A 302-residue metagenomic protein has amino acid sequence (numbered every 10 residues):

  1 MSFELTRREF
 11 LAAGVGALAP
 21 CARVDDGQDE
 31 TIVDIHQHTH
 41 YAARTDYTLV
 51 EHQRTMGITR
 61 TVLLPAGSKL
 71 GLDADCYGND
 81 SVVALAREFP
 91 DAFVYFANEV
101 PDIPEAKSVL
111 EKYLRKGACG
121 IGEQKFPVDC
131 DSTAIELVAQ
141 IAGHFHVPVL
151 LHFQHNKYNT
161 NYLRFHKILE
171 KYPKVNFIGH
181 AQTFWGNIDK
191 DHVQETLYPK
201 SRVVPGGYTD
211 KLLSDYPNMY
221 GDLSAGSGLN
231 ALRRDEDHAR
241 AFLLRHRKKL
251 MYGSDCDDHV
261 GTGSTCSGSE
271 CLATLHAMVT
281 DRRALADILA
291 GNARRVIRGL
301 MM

Functional and structural regions predicted by a protein language model:
S2-I35, R44-R60, L64-G67, L244-K249 (+1 more regions): Mid-to-C-terminal alpha-helical segments outside catalytic/metal-binding sites
A13, T55-M56, E88-F89, K116 (+5 more regions): Alpha-helix C-cap/termination motif
L18-F145: Mid-domain alpha/beta scaffold segments of enzyme catalytic cores
D29, T55-L64, P90-A92, G117-A118 (+6 more regions): Active-site gating loops and adjacent loop-to-helix segments of metal-dependent hydrolytic enzymes
H38-H40, A66-G67, N98-D102, K125-F126 (+4 more regions): Active-site beta-loop-alpha junctions enriched in small/polar residues
T45-D46, D75, S108-V109, I135 (+5 more regions): Short aromatic-enriched loop/helix-cap "lid" or pocket-rim segments at secondary-structure transitions that line
T48-H52, G78-L85, V109-Y113, A134-V138 (+4 more regions): A general structural detector for well-ordered alpha-helical segments in enzyme core domains, enriched
C119-G120, V128, S132-Y252: Catalytic pocket-lining loop regions of alpha/beta-barrel enzymes, especially the amidohydrolase/enolase/GH5 lineages
